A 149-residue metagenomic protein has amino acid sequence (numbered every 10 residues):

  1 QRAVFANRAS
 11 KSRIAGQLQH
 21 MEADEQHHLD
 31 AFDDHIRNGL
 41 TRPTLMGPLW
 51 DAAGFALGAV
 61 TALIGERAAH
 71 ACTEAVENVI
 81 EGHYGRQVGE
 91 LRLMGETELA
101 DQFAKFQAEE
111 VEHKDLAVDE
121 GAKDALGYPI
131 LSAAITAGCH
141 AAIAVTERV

Functional and structural regions predicted by a protein language model:
Q1-V149: Non-heme di-metal
